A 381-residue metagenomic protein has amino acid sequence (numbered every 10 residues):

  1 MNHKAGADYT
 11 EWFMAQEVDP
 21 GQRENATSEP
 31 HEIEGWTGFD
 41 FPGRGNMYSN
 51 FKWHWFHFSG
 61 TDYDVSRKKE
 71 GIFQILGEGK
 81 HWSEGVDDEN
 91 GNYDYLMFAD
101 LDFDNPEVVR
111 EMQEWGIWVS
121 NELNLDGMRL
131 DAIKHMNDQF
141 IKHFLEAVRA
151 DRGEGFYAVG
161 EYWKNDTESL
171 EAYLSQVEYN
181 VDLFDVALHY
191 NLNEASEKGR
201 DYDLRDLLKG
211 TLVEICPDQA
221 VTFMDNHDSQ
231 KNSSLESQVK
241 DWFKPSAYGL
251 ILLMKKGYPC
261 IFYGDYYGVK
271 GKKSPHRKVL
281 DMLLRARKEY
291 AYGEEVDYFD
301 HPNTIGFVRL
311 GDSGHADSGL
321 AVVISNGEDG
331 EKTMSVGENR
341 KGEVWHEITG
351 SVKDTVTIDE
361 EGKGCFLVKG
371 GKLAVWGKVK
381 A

Functional and structural regions predicted by a protein language model:
N2-K52, S59, E114-A381: Active-site-proximal helices and loops of the catalytic beta/alpha 8
M47-E107, N121: Long, low-complexity, polar/charged, intrinsically disordered or flexibly structured peripheral segments
G91-Y93, R110, L212-I215: Short hydrophobic/aromatic segments of transmembrane alpha-helices and their interfaces
N105, V109, D241-K244: Solvent-exposed, acidic/flexible segments
